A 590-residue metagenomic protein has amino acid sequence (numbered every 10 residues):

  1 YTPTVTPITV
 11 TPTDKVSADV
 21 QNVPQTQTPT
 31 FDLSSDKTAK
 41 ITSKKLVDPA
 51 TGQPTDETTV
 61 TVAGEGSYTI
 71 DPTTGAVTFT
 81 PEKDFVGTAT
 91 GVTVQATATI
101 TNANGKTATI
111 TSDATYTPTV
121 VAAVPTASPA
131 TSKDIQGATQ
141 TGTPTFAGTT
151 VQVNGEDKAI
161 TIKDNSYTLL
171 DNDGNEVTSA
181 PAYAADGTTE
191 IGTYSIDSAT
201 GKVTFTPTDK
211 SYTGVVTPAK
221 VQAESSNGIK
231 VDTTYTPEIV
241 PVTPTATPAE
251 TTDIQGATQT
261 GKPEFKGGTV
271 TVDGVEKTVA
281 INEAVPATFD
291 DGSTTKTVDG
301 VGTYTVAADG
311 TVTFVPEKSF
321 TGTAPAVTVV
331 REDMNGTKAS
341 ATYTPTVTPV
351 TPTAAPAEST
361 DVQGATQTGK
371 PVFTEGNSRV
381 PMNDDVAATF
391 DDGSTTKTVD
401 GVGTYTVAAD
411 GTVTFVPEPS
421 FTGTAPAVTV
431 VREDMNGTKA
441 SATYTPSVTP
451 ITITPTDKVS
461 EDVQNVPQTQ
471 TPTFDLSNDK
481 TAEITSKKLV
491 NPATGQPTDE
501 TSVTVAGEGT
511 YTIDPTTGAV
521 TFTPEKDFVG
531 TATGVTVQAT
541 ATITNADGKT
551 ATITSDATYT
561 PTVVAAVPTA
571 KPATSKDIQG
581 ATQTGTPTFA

Functional and structural regions predicted by a protein language model:
Y1-T11, A546, I553, V564-A590: Low-complexity/repetitive intrinsically disordered segments
T4-T11, T119-T126, E238-T245, T346-T353 (+2 more regions): Extracellular interdomain linker/stem segments of modular secreted and single-pass surface proteins
I8, A18, T107-I110, K133 (+8 more regions): Long, intrinsically disordered low-complexity tandem-repeat regions enriched in serine/threonine/proline and other
T11-N22, T126-G137, T245-A257, T353-G364 (+2 more regions): Short, solvent-exposed loop/edge segments of extracellular or virion-exposed proteins
N22-Q27, V86-T93, G137-T143, Y212-A219 (+7 more regions): Short, solvent-exposed loop/turn segments enriched in Ser/Thr/Gly
V23-T74, S112, Y116, T139-T200 (+10 more regions): Surface-exposed or secretory-pathway low-complexity segments enriched in glycine-proline and Ser/Thr/acidic residues
E57-I110, V177-Y235, T294-A341, T395-Y444 (+1 more regions): Acidic, turn/loop-rich segments in luminal/extracellular domains of secretory-pathway and cell-surface proteins
